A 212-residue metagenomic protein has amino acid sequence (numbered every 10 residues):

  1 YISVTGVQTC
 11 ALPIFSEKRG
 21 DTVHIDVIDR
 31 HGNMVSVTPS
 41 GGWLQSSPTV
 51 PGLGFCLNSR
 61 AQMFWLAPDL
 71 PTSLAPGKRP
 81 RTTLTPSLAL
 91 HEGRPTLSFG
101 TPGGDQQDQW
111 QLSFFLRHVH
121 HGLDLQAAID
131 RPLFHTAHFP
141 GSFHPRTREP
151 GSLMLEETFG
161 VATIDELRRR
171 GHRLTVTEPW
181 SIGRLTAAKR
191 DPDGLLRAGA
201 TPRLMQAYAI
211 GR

Functional and structural regions predicted by a protein language model:
Y1-C10: Single conserved hydrophobic/aromatic residue that forms the stacking wall/gate of nucleotide- or nucleobase-binding
T5, G93, G183: Structured loop/turn residues at beta-strand edges in well-structured enzyme cores
F15-P179: Proteins synthesized as precursors that undergo proteolytic processing into mature forms
V161-R212: In a subset of proteins, long, contiguous C-terminal domains/tails are tracked
